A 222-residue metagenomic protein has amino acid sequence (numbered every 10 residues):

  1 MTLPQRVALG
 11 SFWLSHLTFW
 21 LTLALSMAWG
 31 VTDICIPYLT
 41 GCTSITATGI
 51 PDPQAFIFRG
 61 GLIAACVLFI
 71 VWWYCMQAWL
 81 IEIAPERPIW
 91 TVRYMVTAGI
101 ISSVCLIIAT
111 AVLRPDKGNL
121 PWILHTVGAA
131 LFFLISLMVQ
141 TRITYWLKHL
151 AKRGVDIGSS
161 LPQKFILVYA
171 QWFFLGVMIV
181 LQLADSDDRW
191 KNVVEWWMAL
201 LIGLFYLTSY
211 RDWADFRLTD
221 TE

Functional and structural regions predicted by a protein language model:
M1-L17: Alpha-helical transmembrane segments and their helix-start/interface "positive-inside/aromatic belt" motifs in integral
S15-C35: Alpha-helical transmembrane segments of multi-pass membrane proteins
I34-P51: Perimembrane loop-to-helix junctions flanking transmembrane segments
T46-C66: Interfacial helix-start motif at the membrane-water boundary
W72-A98: Cytoplasmic juxtamembrane regions at transmembrane-helix boundaries
S102-I157: Membrane-proximal helix-loop-helix units in multi-pass membrane proteins
Y169-E222: C-terminal transmembrane-bundle signature of multipass membrane proteins, characterized by strong activation on
